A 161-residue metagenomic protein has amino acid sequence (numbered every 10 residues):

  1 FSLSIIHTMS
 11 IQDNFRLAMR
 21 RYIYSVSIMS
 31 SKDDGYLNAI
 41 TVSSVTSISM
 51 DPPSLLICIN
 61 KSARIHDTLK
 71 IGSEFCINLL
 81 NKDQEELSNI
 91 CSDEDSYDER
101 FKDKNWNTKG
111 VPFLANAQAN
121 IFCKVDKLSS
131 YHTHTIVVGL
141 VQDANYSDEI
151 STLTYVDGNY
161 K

Functional and structural regions predicted by a protein language model:
F1-T8: Short, Lys/Arg-enriched N-terminal segments with co-localized hydrophobic residues within the first ~10-30 amino acids
T8-K161: Basic, polyanion-binding surface patches
